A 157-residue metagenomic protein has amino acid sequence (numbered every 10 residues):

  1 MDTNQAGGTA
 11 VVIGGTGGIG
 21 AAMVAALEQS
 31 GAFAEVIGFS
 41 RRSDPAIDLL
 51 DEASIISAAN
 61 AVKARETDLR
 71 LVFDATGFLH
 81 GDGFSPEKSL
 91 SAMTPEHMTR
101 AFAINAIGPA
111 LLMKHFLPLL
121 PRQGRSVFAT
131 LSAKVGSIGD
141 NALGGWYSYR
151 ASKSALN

Functional and structural regions predicted by a protein language model:
M1-V11: Flexible N-terminal pre-Rossmann segment of NAD(P)-dependent oxidoreductases
I13-Q29: N-terminal Rossmann NAD(P)H-binding glycine-rich loop of SDR-like oxidoreductase domains
A25, A110, S154-N157: Conserved active-site helix of classical SDR/Rossmann-fold NAD(P)-dependent CH-OH oxidoreductases
S40-S57: Rossmann-fold cofactor-recognition segment
A61-D82: A glycine-rich helix->loop->beta "capping" turn within Rossmann-like NAD(P)(H)-dependent oxidoreductase domains
F78-D82, P86-A103, R122-N157: Catalytic loop of short-chain dehydrogenase/reductase
L112-F116, L120: Hydrophobic positions on the long internal alpha-helix of Rossmann-like NAD(P)-dependent oxidoreductase domains
